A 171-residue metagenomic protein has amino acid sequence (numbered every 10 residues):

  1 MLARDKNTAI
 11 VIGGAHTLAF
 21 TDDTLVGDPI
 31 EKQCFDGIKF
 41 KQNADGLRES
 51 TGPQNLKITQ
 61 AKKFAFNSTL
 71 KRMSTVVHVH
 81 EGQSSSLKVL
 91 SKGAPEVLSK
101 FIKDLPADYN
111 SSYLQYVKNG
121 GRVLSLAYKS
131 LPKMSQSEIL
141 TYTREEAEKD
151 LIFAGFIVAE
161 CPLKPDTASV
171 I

Functional and structural regions predicted by a protein language model:
M1-F153, A159, A168-S169: Cytosolic catalytic regions of ATP/NTP-dependent phosphoryl-transfer enzymes
P165: Short acidic loop-to-helix transition motifs that present clustered carboxylates
